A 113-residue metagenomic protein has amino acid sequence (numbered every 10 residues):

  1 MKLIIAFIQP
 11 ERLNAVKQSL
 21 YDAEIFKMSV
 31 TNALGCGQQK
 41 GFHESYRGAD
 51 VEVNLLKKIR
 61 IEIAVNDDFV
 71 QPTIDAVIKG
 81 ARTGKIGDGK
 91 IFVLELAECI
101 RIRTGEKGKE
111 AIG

Functional and structural regions predicted by a protein language model:
M1-G113: Positively charged, small/polar-rich N-terminal and surface patches that mediate targeting and assembly and bind
